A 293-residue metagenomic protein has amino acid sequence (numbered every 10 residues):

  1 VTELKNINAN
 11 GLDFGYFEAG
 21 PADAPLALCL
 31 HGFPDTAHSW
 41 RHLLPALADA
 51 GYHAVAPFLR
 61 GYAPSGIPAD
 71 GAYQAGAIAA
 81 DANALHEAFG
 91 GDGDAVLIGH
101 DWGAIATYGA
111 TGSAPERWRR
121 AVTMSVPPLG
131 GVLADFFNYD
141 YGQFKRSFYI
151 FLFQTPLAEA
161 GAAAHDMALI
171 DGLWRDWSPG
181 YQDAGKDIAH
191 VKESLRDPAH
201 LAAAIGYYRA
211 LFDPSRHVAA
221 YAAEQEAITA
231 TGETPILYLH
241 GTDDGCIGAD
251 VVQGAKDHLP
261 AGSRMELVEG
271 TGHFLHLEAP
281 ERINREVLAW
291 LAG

Functional and structural regions predicted by a protein language model:
T2, L12-F14, V55, Y62-I98 (+3 more regions): Flexible "cap/lid" subdomain of the alpha/beta-hydrolase fold that forms the substrate-access gate
N8, E266-T271: Short glycine-rich catalytic loops that host catalytic nucleophiles or stabilize transition states across multiple
N8-N10, G20-A22, A27, I228-G232: Short, flexible hinge/linker loops that cap or flank conserved catalytic cores
G15-G66: Conserved HGGG/HGGXW glycine-rich cap/lid loop of the alpha/beta-hydrolase fold
G32, H100-D101, L277-E278: Conserved acidic functional residues
L43, A50, L85, H190 (+3 more regions): Short alpha-helical functional segments enriched in proximate histidine and acidic residues
T271-P280, N284: Catalytic histidine-centered segment of alpha/beta-hydrolase-like enzymes
V287-G293: Short, hydrophobic alpha-helical segments
